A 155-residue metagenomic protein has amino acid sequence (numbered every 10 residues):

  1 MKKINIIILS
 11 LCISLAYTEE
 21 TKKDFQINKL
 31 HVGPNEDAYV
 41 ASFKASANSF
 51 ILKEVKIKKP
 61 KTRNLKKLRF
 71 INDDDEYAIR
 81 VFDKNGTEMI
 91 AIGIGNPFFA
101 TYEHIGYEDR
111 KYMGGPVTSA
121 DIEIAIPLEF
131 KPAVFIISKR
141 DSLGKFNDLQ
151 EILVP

Functional and structural regions predicted by a protein language model:
K2-I8: Sec-dependent signal peptide recognition, specifically the positively charged N-region followed immediately by
L9-T18: Hydrophobic h-region of N-terminal signal peptides that target proteins for export in Gram-negative bacteria
E19-F25: Cleaved targeting-peptide boundary
F25-I71: Short amphipathic, basic-aromatic surface patches that mediate peripheral association with negatively charged
I79, P132-D141: Short, aromatic- and glycine-rich surface loops/edge beta-strands on solvent-exposed regions
G86-E88, G144-F146: Residue-level signal for glycine
I90-M113, E151-V154: Solvent-exposed serine/threonine-rich low-complexity stretches and specific carbohydrate-binding patches
D109-F130, D141-L143, E151-I152: Beta-sandwich interaction modules
